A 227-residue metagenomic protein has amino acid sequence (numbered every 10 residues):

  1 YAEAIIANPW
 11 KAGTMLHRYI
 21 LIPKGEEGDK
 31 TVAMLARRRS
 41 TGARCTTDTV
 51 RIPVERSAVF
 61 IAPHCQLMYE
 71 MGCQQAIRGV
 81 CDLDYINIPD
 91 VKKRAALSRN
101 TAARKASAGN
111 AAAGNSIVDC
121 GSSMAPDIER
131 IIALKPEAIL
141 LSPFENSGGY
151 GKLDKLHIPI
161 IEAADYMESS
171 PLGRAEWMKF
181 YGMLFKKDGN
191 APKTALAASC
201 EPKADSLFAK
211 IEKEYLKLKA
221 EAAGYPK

Functional and structural regions predicted by a protein language model:
Y1-K227: N-terminal ligand-binding lobe of clamshell/alpha-beta domains
